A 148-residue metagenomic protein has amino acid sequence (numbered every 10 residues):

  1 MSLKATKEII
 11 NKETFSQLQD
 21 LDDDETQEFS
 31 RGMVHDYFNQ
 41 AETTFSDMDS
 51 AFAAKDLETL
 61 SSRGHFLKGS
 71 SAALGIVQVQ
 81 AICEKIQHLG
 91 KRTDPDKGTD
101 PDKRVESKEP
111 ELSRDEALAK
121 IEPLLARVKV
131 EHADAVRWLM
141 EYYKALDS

Functional and structural regions predicted by a protein language model:
M1-A5, D20-L21, F38-E42: Short, mixed-charge, low-aromatic patches
M1-S16, M33, S70-S148: Amphipathic, coiled-coil-like alpha-helical segments
S2-E8, E25, D47, S61 (+1 more regions): Short, well-ordered helical secondary-structure segments
F15-H35, D47, F66: Short strand-loop-strand
E28-H35, A51-A54, E58, D115 (+1 more regions): Short, solvent-exposed segments of well-ordered alpha helices
D36, Q40-D94: Extended, amphipathic alpha-helices with heptad-repeat/coiled-coil or helix-bundle character that serve as
